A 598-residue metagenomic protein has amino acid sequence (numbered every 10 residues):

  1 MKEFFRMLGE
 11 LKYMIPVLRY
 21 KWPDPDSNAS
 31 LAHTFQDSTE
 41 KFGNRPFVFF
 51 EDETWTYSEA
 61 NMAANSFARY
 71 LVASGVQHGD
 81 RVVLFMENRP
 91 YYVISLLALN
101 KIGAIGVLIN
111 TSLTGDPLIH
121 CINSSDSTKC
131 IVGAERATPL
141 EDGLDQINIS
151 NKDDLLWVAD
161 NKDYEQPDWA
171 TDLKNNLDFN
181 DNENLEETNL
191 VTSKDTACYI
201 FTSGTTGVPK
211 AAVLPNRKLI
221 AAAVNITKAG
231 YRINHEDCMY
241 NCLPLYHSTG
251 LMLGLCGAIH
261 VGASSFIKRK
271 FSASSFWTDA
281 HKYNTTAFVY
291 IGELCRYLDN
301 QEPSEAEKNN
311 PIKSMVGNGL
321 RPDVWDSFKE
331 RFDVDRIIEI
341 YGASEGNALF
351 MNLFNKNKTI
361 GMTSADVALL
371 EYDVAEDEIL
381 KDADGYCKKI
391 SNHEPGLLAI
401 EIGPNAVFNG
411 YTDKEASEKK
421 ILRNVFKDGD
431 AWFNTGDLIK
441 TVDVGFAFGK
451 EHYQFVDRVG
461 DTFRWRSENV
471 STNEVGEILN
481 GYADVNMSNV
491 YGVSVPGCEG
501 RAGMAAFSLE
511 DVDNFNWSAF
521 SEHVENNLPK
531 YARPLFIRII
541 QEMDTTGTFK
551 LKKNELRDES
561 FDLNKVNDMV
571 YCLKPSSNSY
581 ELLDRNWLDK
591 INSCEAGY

Functional and structural regions predicted by a protein language model:
M1, R6, A73-S74, L97 (+4 more regions): Structural core segment of the AMP-binding/adenylate-forming
P23-N28, A32-H33, N44-R89, V93-L97 (+2 more regions): Conserved AMP-binding/adenylate-forming core of the ANL superfamily
T56-S58, L190, A197-A221: Conserved AMP-binding A3 loop
L113-D116, H120, V132, G342 (+4 more regions): AMP-binding/adenylate-forming catalytic core of the ANL superfamily
W157-V158, D178-F201, V208, Y231-C238: Conserved pre-ATP/AMP-binding loop-to-beta segment of ANL
I220-C238, Y246-T286: Conserved AMP-binding/adenylation subdomain of ANL enzymes
H260, K282-Y290, D299-D373, V407-F408 (+1 more regions): Gly/Ser/Thr-rich phosphate-binding loop
N489-P496, M504-S508, W517-Y598: Conserved C-terminal "lid"/linker of ANL adenylate-forming enzymes
